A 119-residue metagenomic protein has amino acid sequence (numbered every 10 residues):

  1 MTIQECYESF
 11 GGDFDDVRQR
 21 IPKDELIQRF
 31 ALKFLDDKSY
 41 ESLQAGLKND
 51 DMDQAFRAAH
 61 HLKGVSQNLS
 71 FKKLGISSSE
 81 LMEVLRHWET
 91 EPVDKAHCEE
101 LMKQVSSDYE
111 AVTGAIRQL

Functional and structural regions predicted by a protein language model:
M1-T2: C-terminal compact regulatory domains
Y7-G11: N-terminal helix initiation/capping motif
G12-H61, K95-L119: Long, amphipathic alpha-helical coiled-coil segments characteristic of histidine-phosphotransfer scaffolds
D51-A58, S66-R86: Short, well-ordered alpha-helical segments that carry or flank key catalytic/ligand-binding motifs at enzyme/regulatory
H87-K95: Short helix-coil transition/hinge motifs at the ends and kinks of transmembrane helices, capturing the brief
